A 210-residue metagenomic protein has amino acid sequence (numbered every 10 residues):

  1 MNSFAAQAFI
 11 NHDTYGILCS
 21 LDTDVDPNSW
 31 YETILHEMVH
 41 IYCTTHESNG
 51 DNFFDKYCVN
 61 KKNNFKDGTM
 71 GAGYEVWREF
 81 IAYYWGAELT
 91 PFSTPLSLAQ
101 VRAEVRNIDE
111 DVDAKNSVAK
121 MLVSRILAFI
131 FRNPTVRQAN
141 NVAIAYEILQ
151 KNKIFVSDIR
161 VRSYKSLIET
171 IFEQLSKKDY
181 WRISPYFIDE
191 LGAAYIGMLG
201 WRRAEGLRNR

Functional and structural regions predicted by a protein language model:
M1-I34, M38-T44, R210: Active-site scaffold of zinc-dependent metalloenzymes
G16-S20, I81, A128, A143: Ordered hydrophobic segments in well-structured contexts
N28, H36, V76-A87: A structural signal for well-ordered alpha-helical segments within the folded catalytic domains of diverse enzymes
N28-S29, C43-W77: Post-HEXXH active-site segment of zinc metalloproteases
I41-N49, W85-F92: Active-site catalytic microenvironments for nucleophilic, acid-base chemistry
K61-D67, Y83, E88-T90: C-terminal extensions
W85-D113: Short helix/loop segments within enzyme catalytic domains that coordinate or immediately flank catalytic cofactors
A103-R210: Pan-zinc metallopeptidase signature
